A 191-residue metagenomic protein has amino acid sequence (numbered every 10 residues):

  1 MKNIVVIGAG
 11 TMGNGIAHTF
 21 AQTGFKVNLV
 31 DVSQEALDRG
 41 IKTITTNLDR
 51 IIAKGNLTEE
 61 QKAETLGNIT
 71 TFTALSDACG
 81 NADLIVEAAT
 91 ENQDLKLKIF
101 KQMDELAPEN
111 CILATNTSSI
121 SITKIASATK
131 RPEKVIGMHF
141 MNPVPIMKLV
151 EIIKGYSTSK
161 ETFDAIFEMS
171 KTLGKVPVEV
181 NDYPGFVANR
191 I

Functional and structural regions predicted by a protein language model:
M1-R50, K54: NAD(P)+-binding Rossmann beta1-loop-alpha1 motif at the extreme N-terminus of oxidoreductases
F25, G80, P143-I152: Acidic/polar active-site rim loop that often engages polyanionic ligands
N28, T70-F72, V86, I136 (+1 more regions): Hydrophobic/aromatic beta-strand patches that form the interior of the parallel beta-sheet core in alpha/beta enzyme
E35-R39, R50-I52, N56-L113, S119-I120: Rossmann-like NAD(P)-binding element
E35-T46, L95, E161-T172: A non-catalytic, amphipathic alpha-helix used as a structural packing/dimerization or gating element in enzyme scaffolds
E109-T115, A126-M141, L173-V176: Rossmann-fold dehydrogenase core element
R131, I152-Y183: Internal alpha-helical scaffold of NAD(P)-dependent oxidoreductase catalytic cores
